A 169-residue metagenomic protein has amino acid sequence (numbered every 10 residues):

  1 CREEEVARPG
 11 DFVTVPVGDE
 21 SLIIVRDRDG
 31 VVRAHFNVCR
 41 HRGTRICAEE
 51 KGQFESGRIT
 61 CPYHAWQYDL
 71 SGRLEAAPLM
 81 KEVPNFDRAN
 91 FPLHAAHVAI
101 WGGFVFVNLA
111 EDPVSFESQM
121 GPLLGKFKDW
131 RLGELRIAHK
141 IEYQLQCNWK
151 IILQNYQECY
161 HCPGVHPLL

Functional and structural regions predicted by a protein language model:
C1-E4: Flexible, acidic/Gly-rich N-terminal and inter-domain linker regions that tether and position cofactor-handling modules
V6-E111, E117-G125: Rieske [2Fe-2S] iron-sulfur-binding domain
H97-I100, F104-L169: C-terminal catalytic domain of Rieske-type non-heme iron oxygenases
